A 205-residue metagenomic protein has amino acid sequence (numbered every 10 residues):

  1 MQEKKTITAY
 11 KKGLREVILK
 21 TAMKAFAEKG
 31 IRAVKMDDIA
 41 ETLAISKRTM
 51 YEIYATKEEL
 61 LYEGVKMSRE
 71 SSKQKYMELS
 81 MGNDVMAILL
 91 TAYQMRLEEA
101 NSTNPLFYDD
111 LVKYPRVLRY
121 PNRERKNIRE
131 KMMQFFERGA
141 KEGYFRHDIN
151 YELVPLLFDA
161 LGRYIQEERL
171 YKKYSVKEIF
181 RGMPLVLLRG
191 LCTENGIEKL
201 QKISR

Functional and structural regions predicted by a protein language model:
M1-K29, A33-I45, E59-Y62: Basic, helix-initiating cap at the start of DNA-binding domains
M1-Q2, Q134-R138, E142, Y174-R205: C-terminal peripheral helix-coil segments that are non-catalytic and often amphipathic
K11, L61, V65, R69 (+1 more regions): Amphipathic, non-transmembrane alpha-helical scaffold segments
A44-Y54: Short hydrophobic/aromatic patch on the recognition helix
E63, Q74-S102, P155-F158: Hydrophobic alpha-helical connector segments
G64, S68, S72, Y76 (+7 more regions): Hydrophobic recognition helices of helix-based DNA-binding modules
E98-Y144, L153: Short secondary-structure transition hinges
R123-E124, K141-L157, Y171-G182: All-alpha amphipathic helical-bundle segments outside canonical DNA-binding/catalytic cores that form hydrophobic
